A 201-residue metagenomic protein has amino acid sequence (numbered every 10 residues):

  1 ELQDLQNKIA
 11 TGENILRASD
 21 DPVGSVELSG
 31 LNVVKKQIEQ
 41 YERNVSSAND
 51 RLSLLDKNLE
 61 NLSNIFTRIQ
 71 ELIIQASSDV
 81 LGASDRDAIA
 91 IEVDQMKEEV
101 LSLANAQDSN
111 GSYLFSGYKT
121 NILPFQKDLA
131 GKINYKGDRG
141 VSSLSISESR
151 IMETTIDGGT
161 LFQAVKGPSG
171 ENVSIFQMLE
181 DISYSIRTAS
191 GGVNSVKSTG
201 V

Functional and structural regions predicted by a protein language model:
E1-L2, Q6-I9, E13, L103-A104 (+1 more regions): Polar, low-complexity export/assembly segments characteristic of proteins that are secreted or assemble on the cell
E1-N121, R187-N194: Amphipathic alpha-helical polymerization modules
